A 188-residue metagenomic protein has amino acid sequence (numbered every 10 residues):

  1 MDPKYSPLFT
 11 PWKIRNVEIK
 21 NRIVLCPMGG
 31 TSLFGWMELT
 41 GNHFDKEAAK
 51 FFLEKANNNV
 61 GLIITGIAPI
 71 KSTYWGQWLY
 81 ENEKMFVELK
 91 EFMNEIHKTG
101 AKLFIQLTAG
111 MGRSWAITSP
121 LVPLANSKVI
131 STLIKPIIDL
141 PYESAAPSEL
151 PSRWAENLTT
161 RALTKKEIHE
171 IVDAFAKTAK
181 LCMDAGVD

Functional and structural regions predicted by a protein language model:
M1-P120, T160, I171, A179: N-terminal capping/small domains of soluble enzymes
V60, V187-D188: A structural motif
K102, T108-M183: Non-globular sequence segments
